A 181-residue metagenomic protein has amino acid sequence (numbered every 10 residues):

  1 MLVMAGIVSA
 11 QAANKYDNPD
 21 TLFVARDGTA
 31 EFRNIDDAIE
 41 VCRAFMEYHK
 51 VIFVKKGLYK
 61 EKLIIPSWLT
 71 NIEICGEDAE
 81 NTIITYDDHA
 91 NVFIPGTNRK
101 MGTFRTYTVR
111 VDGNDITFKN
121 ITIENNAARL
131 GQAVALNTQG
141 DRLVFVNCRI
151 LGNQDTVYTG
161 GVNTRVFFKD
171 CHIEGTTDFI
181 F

Functional and structural regions predicted by a protein language model:
M1-N14: Bacterial Sec-dependent N-terminal signal peptides
Q11-V24: Short aromatic-glycine-(Arg/Gly/Cys) micro-motifs in beta-strand/loop hairpins
L22-F53: Acidic Gly/Asp/Thr-rich repetitive segments characteristic of extracellular carbohydrate-active and adhesion proteins
R26-E31, V51, T70-Q132: Right-handed parallel beta-helix/beta-spiral solenoid domain characteristic of secreted/periplasmic
D27, K55-G57, C171: Active-site-proximal beta-strand/loop segments in catalytic clefts of secreted hydrolases
R33-A44, Y59-W68, I74, I84 (+3 more regions): Short, T/G/N/S-enriched strand-turn elements that build extracellular solenoid repeat scaffolds
G57-K60, L143: Short, internal active-site loops enriched in acidic
V109-F181: Right-handed parallel beta-helix
